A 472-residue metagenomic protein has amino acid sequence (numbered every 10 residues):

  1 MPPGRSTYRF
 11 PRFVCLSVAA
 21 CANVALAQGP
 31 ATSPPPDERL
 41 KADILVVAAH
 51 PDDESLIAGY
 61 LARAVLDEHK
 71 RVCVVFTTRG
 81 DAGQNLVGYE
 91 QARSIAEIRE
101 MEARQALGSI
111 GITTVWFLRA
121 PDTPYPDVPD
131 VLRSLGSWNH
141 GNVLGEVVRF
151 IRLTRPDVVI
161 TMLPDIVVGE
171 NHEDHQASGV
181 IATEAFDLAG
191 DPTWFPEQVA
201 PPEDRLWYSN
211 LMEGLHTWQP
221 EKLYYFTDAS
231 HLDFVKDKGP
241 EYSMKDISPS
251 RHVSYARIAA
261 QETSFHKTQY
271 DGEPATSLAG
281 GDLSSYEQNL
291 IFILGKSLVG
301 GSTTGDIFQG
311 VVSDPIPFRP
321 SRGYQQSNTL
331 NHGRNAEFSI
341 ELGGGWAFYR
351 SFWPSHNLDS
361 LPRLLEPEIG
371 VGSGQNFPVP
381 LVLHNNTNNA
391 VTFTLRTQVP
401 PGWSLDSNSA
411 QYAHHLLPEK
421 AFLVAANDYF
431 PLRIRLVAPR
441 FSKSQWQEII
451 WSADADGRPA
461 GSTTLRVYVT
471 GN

Functional and structural regions predicted by a protein language model:
Y8, Q28-V47, D130-G136, H140-L361: Metal-dependent de-N-acetylase/amidase catalytic core
P11-V24: Bacterial N-terminal signal peptides
Q28-T154, Q176, T183-D187: Active-site rim/loop-helix segments in enzyme catalytic domains that contact anionic ligands
S373-P380, F430-P431, K443-I449: Short, solvent-exposed loop/turn segments enriched in Ser/Thr/Gly
V382-T387: Asparagine-centered strand-capping/turn motif at beta-strand->loop junctions
N388-S404, N408-Q411: Short acidic, flexible loop segments centered on an aromatic residue
W403-R440: Intrinsically disordered, low-complexity Pro/Gly/Ser/Thr-rich segments with frequent PxxP/GP/PP motifs and embedded
P439-G471: Terminal connector regions
